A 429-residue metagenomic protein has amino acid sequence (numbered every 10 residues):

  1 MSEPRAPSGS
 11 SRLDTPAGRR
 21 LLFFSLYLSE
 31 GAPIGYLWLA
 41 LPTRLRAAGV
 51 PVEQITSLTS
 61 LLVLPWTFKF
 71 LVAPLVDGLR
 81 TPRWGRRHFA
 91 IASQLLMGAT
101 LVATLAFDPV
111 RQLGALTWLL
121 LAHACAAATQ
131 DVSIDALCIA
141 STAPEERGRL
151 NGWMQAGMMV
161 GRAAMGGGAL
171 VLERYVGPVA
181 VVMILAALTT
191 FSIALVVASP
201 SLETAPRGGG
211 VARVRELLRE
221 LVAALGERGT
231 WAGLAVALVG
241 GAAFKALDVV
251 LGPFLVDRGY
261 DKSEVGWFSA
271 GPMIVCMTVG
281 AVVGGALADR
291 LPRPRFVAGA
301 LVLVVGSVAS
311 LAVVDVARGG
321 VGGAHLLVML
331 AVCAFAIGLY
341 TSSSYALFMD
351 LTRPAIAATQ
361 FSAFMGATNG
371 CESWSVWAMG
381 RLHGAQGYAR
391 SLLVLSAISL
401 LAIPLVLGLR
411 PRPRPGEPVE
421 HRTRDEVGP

Functional and structural regions predicted by a protein language model:
E3-A17, E203-L234: Juxtamembrane intracellular "pre-TM" segments in multi-pass secondary transporters
P7-W66, W231-V236, G240-L255: Helix-loop boundary and gating motifs at the non-cytosolic
W66-K69, G148-G167, M365-S375: Glycine-rich segments within core transmembrane alpha-helices of 12-TM secondary carriers
F68-W84, V279-R293, H383-G384: Helix-to-loop junctions at the C-terminal end of transmembrane segments in multipass secondary transporters
I91-V110, L303-G320: C-terminal ends and interior cores of transmembrane alpha-helices in multi-pass membrane transporters/permeases
A92-G98, A180-V197, R390-G408: Symmetry-related core transmembrane helices of the 12-TM Major Facilitator Superfamily/SLC fold
A128-T142, G338-R353: Intracellular juxtamembrane helix-capping segments at the cytosolic ends of symmetry-related transmembrane helices
P294-S344: C-terminal transmembrane helical hairpin of 12-TM major facilitator-type secondary transporters
